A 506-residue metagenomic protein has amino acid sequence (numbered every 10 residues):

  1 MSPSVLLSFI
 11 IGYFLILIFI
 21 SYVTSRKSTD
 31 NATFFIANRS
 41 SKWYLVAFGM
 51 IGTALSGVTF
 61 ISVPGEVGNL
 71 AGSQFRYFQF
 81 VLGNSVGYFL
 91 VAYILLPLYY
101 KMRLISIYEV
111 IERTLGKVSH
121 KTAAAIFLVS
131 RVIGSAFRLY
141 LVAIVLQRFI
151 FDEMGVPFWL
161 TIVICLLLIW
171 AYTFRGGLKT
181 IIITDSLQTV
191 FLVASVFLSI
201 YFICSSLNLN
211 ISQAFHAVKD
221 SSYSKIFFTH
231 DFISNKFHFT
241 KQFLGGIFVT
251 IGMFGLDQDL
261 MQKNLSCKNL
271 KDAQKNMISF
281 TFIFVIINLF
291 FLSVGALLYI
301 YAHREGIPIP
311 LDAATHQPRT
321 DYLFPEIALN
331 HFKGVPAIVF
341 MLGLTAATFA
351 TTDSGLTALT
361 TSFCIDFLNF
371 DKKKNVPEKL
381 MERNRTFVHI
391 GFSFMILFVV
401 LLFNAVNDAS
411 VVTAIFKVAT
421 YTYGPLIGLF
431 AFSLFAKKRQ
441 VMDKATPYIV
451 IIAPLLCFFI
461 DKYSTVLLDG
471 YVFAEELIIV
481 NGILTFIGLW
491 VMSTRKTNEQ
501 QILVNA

Functional and structural regions predicted by a protein language model:
M1-A506: Membrane-embedded helix-loop-helix hairpins and adjacent transmembrane boundary segments in multi-pass transporters
